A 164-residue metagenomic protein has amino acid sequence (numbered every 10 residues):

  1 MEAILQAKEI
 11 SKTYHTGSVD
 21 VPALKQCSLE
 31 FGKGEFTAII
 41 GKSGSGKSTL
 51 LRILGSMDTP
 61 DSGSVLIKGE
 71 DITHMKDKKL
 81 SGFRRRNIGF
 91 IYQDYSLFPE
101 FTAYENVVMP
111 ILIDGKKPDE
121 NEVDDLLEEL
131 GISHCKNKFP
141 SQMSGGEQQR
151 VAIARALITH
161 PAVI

Functional and structural regions predicted by a protein language model:
I4-I164: ABC family nucleotide-binding domain
